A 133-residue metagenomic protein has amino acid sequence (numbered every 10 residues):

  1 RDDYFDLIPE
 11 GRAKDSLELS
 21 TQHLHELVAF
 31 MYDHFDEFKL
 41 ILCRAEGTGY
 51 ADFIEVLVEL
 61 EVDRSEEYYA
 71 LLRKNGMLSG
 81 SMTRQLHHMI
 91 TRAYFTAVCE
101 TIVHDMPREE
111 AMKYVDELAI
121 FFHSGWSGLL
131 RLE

Functional and structural regions predicted by a protein language model:
R1-D33: Hydrophobic alpha-helical connector segments
E18, E55, M112-D116: Short, charged, amphipathic alpha-helical segments
Q22-D33, G47-K74, R84-F95: Amphipathic alpha-helical packing segments from all-alpha helical-bundle domains
D33, D63-L71, H87-E133: C-terminal peripheral helix-coil segments that are non-catalytic and often amphipathic
K39-I41: Short, hydrophobic secondary-structure boundary micro-motifs
